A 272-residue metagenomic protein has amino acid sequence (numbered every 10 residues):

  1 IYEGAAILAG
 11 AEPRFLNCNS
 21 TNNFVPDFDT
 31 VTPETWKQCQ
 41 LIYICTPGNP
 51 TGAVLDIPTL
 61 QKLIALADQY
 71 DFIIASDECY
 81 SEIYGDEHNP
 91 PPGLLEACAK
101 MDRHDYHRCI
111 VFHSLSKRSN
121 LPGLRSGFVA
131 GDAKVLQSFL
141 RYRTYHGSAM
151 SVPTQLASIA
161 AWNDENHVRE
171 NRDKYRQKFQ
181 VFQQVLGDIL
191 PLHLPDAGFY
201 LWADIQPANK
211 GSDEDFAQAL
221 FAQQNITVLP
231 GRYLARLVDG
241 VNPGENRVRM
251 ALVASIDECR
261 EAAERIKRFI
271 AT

Functional and structural regions predicted by a protein language model:
I1-A11: Substrate-binding/gating loop at the entrance of the active-site cleft, primarily in PLP-dependent aminotransferase-like
Y2, L63, L94-C98: Aromatic/hydrophobic pocket-lining residues that form π-stacking "cages" and hydrophobic walls in ligand
A6, I42, N49, D77 (+9 more regions): Generic structural signal for small/hydrophobic residues in well-ordered secondary structure, especially within
A9, Q69-Y70, Q224: Helix C-cap/helix->beta junction micro-motif
R14, C18-P90: Active-site phosphate-binding strand-loop segment of PLP-dependent enzymes
E96-R176, Q180-V185, I270: Conserved core segment of the aminotransferase class I/II
H104, A219-V228, L234-T272: PLP-dependent enzyme catalytic core of the Aspartate aminotransferase-like
Q155, I159, K174-Q183, L192-I205 (+2 more regions): Conserved glycine-rich beta-strand-loop-beta hairpin in the small C-terminal domain of fold type I
